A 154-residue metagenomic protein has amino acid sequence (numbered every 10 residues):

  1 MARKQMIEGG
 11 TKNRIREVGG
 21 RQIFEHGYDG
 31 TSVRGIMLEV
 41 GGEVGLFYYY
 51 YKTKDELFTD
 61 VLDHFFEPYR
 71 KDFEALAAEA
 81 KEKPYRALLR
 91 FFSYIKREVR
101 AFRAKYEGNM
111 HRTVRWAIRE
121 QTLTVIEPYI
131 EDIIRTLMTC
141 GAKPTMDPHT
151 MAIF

Functional and structural regions predicted by a protein language model:
M1-G9: N-terminal intrinsically disordered/low-complexity leader segments
E8, K12, R16, F58 (+5 more regions): Amphipathic, non-transmembrane alpha-helical scaffold segments
R14, V18, Q22-E56, D60: Helix-turn-helix
K52-K54, F65-F66, R70: CheY-like receiver
D60, E74-F102, P148: Hydrophobic alpha-helical connector segments
E67-R70, R115-T145, H149-I153: Amphipathic alpha-helical packing segments from all-alpha helical-bundle domains
A87, S93-E120, E131: Amphipathic alpha-helical segments used for helix-helix packing
